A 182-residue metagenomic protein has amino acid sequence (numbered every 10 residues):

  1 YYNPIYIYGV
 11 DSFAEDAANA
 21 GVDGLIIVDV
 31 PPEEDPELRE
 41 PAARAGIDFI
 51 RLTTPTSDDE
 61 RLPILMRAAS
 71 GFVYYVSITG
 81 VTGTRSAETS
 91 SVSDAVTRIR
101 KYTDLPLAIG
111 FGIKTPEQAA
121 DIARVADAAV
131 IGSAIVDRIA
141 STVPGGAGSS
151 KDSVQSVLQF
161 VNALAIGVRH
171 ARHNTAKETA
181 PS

Functional and structural regions predicted by a protein language model:
Y1, A42-T53, R100-G110: Short beta-strand/loop segments at the ligand-binding rim of alpha/beta enzyme cores
Y1-I27, I166, H170: Active-site beta->alpha loop and helix N-cap motifs at the rims of alpha/beta catalytic domains
I5-S12, I27-R44, D58-I64, G83-T97 (+2 more regions): Active-site-adjacent beta->alpha loops and helix N-cap segments on the catalytic face of soluble alpha/beta enzymes
A17-G24, A43-I50, R67-Y75, V125-A129: Glycine-enriched alpha-helix->loop->beta-strand junction motifs that scaffold or abut catalytic
A18, R39-A43, S93-T103, V161-R172: Surface-exposed amphipathic alpha-helices with a cationic face
G24-I26, P31, V73-G83, G112 (+1 more regions): Glycine-rich phosphate-binding active-site loops on the catalytic face of alpha/beta enzymes
S57-R67, I109, I113-A129: Catalytic cores of alpha/beta
V136-A176: C-terminal helical cap(s) of enzyme catalytic domains, especially alpha/beta-barrels
